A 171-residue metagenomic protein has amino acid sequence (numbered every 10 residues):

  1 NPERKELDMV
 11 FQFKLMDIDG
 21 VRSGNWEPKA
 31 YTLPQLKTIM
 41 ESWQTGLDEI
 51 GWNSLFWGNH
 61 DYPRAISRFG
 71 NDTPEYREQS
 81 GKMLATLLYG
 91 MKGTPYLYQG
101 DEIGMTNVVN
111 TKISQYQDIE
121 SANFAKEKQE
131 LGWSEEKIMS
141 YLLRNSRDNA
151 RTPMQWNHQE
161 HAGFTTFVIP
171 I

Functional and structural regions predicted by a protein language model:
N1-I171: Active-site and adjacent substrate-binding regions of carbohydrate-active enzymes
